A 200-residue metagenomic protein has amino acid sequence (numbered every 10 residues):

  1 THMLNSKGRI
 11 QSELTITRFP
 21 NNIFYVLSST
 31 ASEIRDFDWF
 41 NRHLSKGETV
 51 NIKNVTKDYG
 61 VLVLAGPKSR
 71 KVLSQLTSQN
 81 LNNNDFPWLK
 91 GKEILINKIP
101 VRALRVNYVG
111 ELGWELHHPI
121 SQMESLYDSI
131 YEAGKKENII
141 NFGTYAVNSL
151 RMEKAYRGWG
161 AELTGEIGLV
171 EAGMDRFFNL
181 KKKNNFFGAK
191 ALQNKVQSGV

Functional and structural regions predicted by a protein language model:
T1-L4, R9-Q11: Acidic, proline/glycine-enriched N-terminal capping motif
T15-I16: Glycine-rich, Trp-frequent "lid" loop and neighboring beta-strands that shape and gate the flavin cofactor pocket
F19-V200: Conserved, structured C-terminal
